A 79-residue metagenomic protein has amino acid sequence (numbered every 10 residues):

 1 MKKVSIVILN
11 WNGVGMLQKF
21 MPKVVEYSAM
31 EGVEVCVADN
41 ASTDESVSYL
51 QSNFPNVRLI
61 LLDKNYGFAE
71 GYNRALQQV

Functional and structural regions predicted by a protein language model:
K3-S5, E34: Cell-envelope/extracellular polymer assembly enzymes that use nucleotide-activated donors
V14, K23, D39-S48, K64: A conserved acidic beta->alpha catalytic loop
G15-P22, R58, N73, Q77: Amphipathic, non-transmembrane alpha-helical secondary structure
P22-G32: Short, acidic, metal-binding catalytic loop of nucleotide-sugar glycosyltransferases
E31-A41, I60-L62: Short beta-strand/loop segment that forms part of the nucleotide-sugar
S52-F54: Short, conserved SAM-binding/catalytic segment of Class I S-adenosyl-L-methionine-dependent methyltransferases
L61-V79: Glycine-rich, basic loop-to-helix element that forms the pyrophosphate-binding segment of sugar-nucleotide handling
